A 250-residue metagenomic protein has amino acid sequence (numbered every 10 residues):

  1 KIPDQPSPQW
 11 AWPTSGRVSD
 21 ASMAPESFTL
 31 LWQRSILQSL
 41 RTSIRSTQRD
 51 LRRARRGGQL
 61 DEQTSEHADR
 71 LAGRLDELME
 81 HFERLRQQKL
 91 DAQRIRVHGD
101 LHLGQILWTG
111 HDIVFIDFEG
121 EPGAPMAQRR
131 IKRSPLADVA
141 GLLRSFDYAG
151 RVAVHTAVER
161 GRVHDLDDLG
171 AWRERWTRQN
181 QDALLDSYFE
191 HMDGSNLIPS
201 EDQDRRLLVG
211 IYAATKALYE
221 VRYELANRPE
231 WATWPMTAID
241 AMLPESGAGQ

Functional and structural regions predicted by a protein language model:
K1-H98, T109-F115, E121-K132, L136-A137 (+3 more regions): ATP-dependent phospho-/nucleotidyl transfer catalytic cores
L101: Hydrophobic HxD+1 residue recognition
G120-E121, D147: Short connector loops/turns at beta-strand edges and beta->alpha or beta->beta junctions
F146-V154: Short, solvent-exposed beta-strand-terminating loops
